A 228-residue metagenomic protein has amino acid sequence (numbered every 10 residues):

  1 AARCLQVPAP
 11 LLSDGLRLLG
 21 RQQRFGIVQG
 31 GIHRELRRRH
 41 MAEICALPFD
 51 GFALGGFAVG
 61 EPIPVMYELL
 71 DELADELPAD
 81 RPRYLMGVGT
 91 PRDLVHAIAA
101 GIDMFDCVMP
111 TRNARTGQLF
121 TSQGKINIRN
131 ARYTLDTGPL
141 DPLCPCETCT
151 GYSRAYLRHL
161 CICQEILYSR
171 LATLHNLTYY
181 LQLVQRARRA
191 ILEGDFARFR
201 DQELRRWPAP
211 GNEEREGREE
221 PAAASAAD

Functional and structural regions predicted by a protein language model:
A1-C4, P8, R37-L47, L174: Short, electropositive alpha-helical surface patch
A1-L18, A131-T134: Non-catalytic, usually N-terminal nucleic-acid engagement modules in DNA/RNA processing proteins
A2, F105, C144-E147: Secreted/extracellular small peptides and ectodomain modules produced from precursors
R3, R17, R21-R24, R39 (+1 more regions): Basic polycationic patches enriched in arginine
A9, F49, A53-G55, A223-D228: HAD-like aspartate-dependent phosphatase fold
A9-L16, A74, Q185-R188: Structural signal for well-ordered, non-membrane alpha-helices
Q22-L140: Glycine-rich phosphate/ribose-binding loops and adjacent secondary-structure elements that form binding surfaces
D141-D228: C-terminal extensions of enzymes
